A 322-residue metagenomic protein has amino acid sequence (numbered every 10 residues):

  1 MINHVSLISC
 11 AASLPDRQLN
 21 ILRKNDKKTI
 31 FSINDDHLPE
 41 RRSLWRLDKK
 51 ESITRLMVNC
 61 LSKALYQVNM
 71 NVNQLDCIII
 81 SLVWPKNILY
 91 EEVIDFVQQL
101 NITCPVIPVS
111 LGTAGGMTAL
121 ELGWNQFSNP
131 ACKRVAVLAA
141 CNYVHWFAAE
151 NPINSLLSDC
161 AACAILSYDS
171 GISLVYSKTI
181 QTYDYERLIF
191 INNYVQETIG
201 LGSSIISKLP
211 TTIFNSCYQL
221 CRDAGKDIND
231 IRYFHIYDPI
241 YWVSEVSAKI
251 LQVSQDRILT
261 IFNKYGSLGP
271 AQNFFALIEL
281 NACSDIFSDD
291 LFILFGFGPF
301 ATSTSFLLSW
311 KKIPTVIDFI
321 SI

Functional and structural regions predicted by a protein language model:
M1-E51, A149-T211, N215, F297 (+1 more regions): Condensing-enzyme catalytic core mediating Claisen C-C bond formation in acyl metabolism
S6-I8, D76-I79, A136, R232 (+1 more regions): Conserved beta-strand elements of the Class I
I8, S110, V135-C141, L166 (+1 more regions): Short beta-strand segments
I30-D36, N87-N101, V137-N142, V243-S254: Acidic-glycine-rich active-site phosphate/pyrophosphate-binding loop
K50-L111, D223-S244: Conserved beta-ketoacyl condensing-enzyme motif
S52-V68, A119, G123, T212 (+4 more regions): Stable alpha-helical structural segments in soluble proteins, enriched in small hydrophobic residues
V58, W84-P85, N101-C104, P108-A131 (+1 more regions): Claisen-condensing/thiolase-fold acyl-transfer catalytic domains that form or cleave C-C bonds in fatty acid
P130-C160: Flexible, glycine-rich active-site loops centered on histidine and acidic residues that chelate a metal or position
